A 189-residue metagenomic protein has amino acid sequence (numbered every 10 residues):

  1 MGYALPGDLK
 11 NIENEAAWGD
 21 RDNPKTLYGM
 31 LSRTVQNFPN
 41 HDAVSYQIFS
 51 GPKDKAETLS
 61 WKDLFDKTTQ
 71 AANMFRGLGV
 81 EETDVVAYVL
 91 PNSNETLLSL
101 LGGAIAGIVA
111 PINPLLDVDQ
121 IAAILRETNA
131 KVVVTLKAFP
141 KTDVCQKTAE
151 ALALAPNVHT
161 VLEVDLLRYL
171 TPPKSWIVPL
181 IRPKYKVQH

Functional and structural regions predicted by a protein language model:
M1-Y28, Q47, D165: Flexible, non-catalytic linker and terminal segments flanking ANL/adenylate-forming cores
A4-L9, M30-S60: AMP-dependent adenylate-forming
A17-W18, S50, A138-K141: Short histidine/acidic/glycine/proline-rich micro-motifs that form metal- and phosphate-coordinating active-site loops
T34-V35, G102-G103, L125, L152: A generic structural signal for well-ordered alpha-helical segments
A43-S93, L97-L100, D117-A122, I177: Conserved AMP-binding/adenylate-forming core of the ANL superfamily
R76, L100-G107, R126-E127: Short hydrophobic alpha-helices that are characteristic scaffold elements of the AMP-binding
V86, G103, V133: Conserved S/T- and glycine-rich ATP-binding loop of Class I adenylate-forming
I108-H189: Structural core segment of the AMP-binding/adenylate-forming
